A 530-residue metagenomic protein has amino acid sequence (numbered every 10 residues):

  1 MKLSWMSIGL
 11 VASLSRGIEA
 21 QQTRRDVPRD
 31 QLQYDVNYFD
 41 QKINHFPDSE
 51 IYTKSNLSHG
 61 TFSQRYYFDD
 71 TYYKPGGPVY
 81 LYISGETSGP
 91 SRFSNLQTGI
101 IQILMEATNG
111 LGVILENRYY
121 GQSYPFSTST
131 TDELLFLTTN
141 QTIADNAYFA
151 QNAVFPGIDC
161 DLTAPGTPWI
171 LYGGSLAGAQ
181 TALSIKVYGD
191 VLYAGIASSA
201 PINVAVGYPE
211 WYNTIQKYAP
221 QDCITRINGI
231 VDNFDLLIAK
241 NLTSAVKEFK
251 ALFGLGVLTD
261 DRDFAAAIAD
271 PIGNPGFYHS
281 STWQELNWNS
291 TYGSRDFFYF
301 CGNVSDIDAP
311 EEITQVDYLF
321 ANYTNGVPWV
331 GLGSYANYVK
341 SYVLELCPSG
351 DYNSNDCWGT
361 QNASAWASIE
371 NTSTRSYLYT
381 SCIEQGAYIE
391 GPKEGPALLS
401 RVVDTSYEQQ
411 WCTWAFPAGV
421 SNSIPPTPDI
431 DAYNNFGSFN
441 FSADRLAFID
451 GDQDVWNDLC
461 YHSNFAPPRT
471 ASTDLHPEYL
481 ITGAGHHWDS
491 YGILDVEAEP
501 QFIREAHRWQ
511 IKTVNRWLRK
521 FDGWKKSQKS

Functional and structural regions predicted by a protein language model:
W5, G9, S13-L111, Q122 (+3 more regions): Catalytic-loop region of hydrolases
S58-F62, L135-Y148, I503-I511: Phosphate/oxyanion-binding active-site loops and adjacent basic polyanion-contact surfaces
G76-V79, T108-G112, G166-P168, D190-Y193 (+1 more regions): Loop/turn elements at helix/coil->beta-strand transitions in domains of secreted/extracellular proteins
P78-V79, G85-A147, L378, E384 (+1 more regions): Active-site machinery of serine-nucleophile hydrolases
D159-L176: Alpha/beta-hydrolase fold nucleophile elbow
G173-L183, W456: Glycine-rich nucleophile elbow surrounding the catalytic serine of serine-hydrolase chemistry
V191-Y318: A catalytic-pocket lid/entrance helix-loop region that shapes and gates access to the active site across common
N274-K529: C-terminal subdomain of alpha/beta-hydrolase-fold enzymes, centered on the catalytic histidine and its supporting
